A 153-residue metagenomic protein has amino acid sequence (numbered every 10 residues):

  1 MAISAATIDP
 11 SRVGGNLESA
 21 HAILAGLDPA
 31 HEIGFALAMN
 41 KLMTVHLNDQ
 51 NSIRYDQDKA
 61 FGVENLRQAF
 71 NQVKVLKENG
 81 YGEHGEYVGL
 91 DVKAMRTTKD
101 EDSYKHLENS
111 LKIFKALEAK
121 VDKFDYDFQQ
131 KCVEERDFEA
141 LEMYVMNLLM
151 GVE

Functional and structural regions predicted by a protein language model:
M1-E153: Histidine-acidic metal/acid-base catalytic patches
